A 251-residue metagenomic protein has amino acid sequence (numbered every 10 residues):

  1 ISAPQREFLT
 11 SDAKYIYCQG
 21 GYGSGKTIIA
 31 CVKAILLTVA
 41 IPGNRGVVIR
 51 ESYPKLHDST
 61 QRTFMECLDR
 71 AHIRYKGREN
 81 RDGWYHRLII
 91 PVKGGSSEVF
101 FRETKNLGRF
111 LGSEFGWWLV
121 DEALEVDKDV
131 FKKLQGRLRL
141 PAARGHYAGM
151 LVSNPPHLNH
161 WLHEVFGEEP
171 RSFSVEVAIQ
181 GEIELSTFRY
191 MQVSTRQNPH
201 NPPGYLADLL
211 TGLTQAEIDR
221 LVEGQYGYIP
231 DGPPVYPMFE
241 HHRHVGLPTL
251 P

Functional and structural regions predicted by a protein language model:
I1-A13: Pre-Walker A adenine-sensing motif
I16-Q19, V47: Short hydrophobic/aromatic beta-strand immediately N-terminal to the Walker A/P-loop
T27-P42: Walker A/P-loop NTP-binding motif
N44-L56: Conserved RecA-like ASCE P-loop NTPase motor core of nucleic-acid helicases/translocases
P54-G116, Y226: Inter-Walker segment of RecA-like/P-loop motor cores
D121-E122: Walker B catalytic acidic pair
E125-G204, D208: ASCE P-loop NTPase helicase motor core
N198-P251: ATPase catalytic-site recognition across NTP-hydrolyzing enzymes
